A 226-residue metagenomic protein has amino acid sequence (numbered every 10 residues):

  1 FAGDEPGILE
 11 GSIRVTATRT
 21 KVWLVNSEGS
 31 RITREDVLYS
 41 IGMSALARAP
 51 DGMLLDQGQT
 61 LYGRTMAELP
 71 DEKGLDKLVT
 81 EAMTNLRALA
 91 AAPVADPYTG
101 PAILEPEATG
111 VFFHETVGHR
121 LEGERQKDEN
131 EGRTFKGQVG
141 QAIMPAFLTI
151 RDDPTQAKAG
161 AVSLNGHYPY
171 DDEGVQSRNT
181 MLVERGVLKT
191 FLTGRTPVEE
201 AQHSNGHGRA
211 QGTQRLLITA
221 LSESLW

Functional and structural regions predicted by a protein language model:
F1-D4, I8, E81-L89, A161: Phosphate-interacting basic helix/loop segments used at nucleotide- and nucleic-acid interfaces
F1-S40: Hydrophobic alpha-helical hairpins/lids featuring a short glycine-rich hinge
A2-E5, G100, L104-E122, Q126-K127 (+2 more regions): Gly/Pro-rich turn-and-neighbor structural signature
L9-A17, L104, I150-D152, F191: General beta-strand structural signal in soluble alpha/beta enzymes
E10, R19, D36-G42, T99 (+3 more regions): Broad gene-expression machinery/nucleic-acid interaction feature
D36-R120, K189-T190: Internal alpha/beta scaffold segment
L46-R48, E105-P106, L121-E122, G132 (+3 more regions): Conduit-forming functional cores of very large proteins
K127, K136-W226: Dual-mode signal for accessory low-complexity, basic/Gly-rich regions
